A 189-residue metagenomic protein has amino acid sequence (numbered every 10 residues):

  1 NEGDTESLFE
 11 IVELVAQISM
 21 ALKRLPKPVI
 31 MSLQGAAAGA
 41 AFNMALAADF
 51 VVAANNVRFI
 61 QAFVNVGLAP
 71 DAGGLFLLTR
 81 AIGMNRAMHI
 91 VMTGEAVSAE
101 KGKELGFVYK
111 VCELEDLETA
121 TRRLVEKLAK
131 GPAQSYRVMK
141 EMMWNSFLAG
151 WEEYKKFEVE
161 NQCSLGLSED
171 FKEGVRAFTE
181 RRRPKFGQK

Functional and structural regions predicted by a protein language model:
N1, L78, F186: Short clusters of hydrophobic/aromatic residues that line enzyme substrate/ligand-binding pockets
N1-A21, A37, G67, S146-G150: Glycine- (often His-adjacent) and acidic-residue-rich active-site loop that binds/positions the CoA thioester
M20-Y136, V159-C163, L167-S168, K172-R176 (+1 more regions): Crotonase-fold acyl-CoA enzyme core
M143: Active-site-adjacent beta-strand/loop module that shapes the phosphate/pyrophosphate-binding cleft
F147, R183-K189: Short C-terminal tail/terminal secondary-structure segment of NAD(P)H-dependent dehydrogenase/reductase domains
E153-K155: Juxtamembrane helix-entry segments on the extracytoplasmic side of multipass membrane proteins
